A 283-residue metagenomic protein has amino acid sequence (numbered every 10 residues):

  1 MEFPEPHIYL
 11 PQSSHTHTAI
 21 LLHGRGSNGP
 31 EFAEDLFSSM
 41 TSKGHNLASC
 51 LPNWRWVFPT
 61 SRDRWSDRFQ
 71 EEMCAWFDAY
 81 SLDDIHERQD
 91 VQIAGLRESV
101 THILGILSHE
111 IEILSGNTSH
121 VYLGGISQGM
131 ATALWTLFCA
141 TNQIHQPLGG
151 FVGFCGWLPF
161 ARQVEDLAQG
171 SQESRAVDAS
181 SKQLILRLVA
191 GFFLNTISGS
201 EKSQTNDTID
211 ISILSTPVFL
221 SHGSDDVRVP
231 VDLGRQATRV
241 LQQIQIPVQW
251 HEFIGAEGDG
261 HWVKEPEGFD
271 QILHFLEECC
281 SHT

Functional and structural regions predicted by a protein language model:
E2-H120: Serine-hydrolase catalytic machinery in alpha/beta-hydrolase-like enzymes
Y9-S13, H145, G150, G156-H282: The feature captures the conserved acid-bearing segment of alpha/beta-hydrolase catalytic domains
I20-L22, P59, G124, F154 (+1 more regions): Short hydrophobic segments within beta-strands
G29, I93-L96, V100, G129-M130 (+2 more regions): Generic preference for well-ordered alpha-helical elements
H120-Y122, G150-V152: Residue in the alpha/beta-hydrolase core beta-strand immediately N-terminal to the catalytic nucleophile
G124-G129, A133: Gly/Ala-rich beta-loop-alpha elbow adjacent to hydrolase catalytic centers
W135-C139: Active-site signature of alpha/beta-hydrolase-fold catalytic machinery across serine- and Asp/Cys-nucleophile hydrolases
